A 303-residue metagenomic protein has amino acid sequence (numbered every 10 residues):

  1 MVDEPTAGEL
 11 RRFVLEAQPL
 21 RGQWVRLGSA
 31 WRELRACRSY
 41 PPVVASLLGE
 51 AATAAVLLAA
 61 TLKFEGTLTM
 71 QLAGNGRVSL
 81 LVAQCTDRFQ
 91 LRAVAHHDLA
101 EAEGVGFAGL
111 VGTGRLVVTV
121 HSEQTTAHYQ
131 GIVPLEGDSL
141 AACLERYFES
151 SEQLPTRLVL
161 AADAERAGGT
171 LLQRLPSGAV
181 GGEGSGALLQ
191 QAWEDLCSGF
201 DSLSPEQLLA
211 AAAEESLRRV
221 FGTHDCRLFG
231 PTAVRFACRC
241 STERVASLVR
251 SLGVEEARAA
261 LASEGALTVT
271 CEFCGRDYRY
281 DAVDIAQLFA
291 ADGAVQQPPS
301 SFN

Functional and structural regions predicted by a protein language model:
V2-G230, F302: Interaction interfaces in information-processing and related assembly proteins
C197-N303: Cys/His-clustered metal-coordination modules, chiefly Zn-binding fingers
